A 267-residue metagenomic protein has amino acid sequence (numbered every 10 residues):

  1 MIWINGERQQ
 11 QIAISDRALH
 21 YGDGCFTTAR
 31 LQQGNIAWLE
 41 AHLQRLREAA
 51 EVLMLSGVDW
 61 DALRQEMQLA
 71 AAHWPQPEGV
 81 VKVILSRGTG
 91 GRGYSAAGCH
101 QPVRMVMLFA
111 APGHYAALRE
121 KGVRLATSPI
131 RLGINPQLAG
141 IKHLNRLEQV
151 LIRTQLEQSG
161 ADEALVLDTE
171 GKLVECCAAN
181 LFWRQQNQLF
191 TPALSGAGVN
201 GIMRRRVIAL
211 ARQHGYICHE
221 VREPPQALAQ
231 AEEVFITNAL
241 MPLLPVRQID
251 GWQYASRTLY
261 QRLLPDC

Functional and structural regions predicted by a protein language model:
M1-H73, S86, G91, S95-C267: Helix-start/capping segments and mature chain N-termini
Q76-V80: Short, flexible active-site-proximal loops enriched in glycine and acidic residues
